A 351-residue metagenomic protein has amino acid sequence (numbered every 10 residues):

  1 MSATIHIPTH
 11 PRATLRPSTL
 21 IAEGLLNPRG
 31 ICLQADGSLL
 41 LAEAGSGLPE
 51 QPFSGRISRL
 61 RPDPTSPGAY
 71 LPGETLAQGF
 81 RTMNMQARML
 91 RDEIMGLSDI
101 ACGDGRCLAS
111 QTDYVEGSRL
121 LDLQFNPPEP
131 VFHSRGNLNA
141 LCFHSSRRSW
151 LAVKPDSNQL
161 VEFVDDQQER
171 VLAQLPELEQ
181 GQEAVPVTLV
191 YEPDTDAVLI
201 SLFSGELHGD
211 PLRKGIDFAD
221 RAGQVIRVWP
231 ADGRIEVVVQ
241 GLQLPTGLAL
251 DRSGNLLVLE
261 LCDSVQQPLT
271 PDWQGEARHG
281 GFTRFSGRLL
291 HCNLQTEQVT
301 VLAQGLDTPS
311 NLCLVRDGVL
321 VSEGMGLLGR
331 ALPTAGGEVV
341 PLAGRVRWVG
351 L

Functional and structural regions predicted by a protein language model:
S2-L351: Extracellular beta-propeller repeat domains
